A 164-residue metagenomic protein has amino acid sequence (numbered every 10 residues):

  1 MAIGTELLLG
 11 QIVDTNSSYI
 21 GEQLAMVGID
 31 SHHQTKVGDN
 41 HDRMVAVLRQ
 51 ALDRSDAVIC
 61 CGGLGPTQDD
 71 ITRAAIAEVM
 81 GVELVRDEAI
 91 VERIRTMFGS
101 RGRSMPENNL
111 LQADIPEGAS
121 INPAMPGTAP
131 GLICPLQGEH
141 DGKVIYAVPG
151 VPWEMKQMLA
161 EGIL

Functional and structural regions predicted by a protein language model:
M1-Q34: Glycine-rich phosphate/diphosphate-binding loop of Rossmann-like nucleotide-binding domains
T5-E6, G63-P66, G150-W153: Short glycine-rich anion-binding loops that position phosphate/pyrophosphate groups of nucleotides and phosphorylated
Y19, R43-V47: Well-ordered alpha-helical segments embedded in enzymatic catalytic cores
L24-G28, A46-S55: A short, N-terminal amphipathic alpha-helix
H33-R43: Short beta->alpha junction loops
R43, D70-L164: Proline/glycine-rich low-complexity loops and linkers
A51-M80: Glycine-rich phosphate-binding loop
